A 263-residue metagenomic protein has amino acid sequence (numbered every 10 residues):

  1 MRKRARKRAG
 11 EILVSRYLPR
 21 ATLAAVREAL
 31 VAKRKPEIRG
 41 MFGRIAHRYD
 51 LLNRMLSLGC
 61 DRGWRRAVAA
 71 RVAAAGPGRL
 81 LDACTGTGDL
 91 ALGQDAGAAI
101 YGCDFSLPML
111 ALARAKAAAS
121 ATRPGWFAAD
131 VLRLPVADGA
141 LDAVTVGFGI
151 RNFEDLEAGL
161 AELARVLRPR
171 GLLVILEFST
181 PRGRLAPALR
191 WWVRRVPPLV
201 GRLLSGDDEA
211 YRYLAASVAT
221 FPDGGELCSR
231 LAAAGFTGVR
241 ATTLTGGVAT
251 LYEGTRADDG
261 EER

Functional and structural regions predicted by a protein language model:
Y17-R48, V193, L204: N-terminal, positively charged/glycine-rich alpha-helical extensions of SAM-dependent methyltransferases
P36, L176, T180-R230, A234 (+1 more regions): C-terminal alpha-helical "lid/dimerization" subdomain adjacent to the S-adenosyl-L-methionine
R48, S57-P77: Conserved alpha-helix/loop element of class I SAM-dependent methyltransferases that forms part of the SAM/SAH-binding
R79-R133: Class I SAM-dependent methyltransferase SAM/SAH-binding core
L132-V144: A short acidic, Gly/Pro-enriched loop at the edge of an enzyme's catalytic core that lines a small-molecule cofactor
D142-L156: A short SAM/SAH-binding and catalytic strip from SAM-dependent methyltransferases
E157-L172: A short glycine-rich, Lys/Arg-flanked "PGG" loop and its adjoining helix->strand segment in the class I
T237, T243-R263: Core SAM-dependent methyltransferase catalytic element
